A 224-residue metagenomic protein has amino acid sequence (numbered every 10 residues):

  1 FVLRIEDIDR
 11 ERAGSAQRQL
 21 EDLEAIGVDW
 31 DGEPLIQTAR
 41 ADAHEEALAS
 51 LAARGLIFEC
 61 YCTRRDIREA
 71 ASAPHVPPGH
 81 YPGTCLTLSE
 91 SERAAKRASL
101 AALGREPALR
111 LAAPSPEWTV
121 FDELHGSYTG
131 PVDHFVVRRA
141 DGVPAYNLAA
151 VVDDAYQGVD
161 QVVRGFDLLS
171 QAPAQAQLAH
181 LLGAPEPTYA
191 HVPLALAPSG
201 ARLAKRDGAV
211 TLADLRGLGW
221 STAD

Functional and structural regions predicted by a protein language model:
F1-V76, A155, F166-A184, G217: N-terminal Rossmann-like or analogous alpha/beta NTP/dinucleotide-binding catalytic cores that position adenine
R65-A204, T211-R216: Active-site cores that bind ATP or allylic diphosphates and position pyrophosphate for catalysis
G219-S221: A conserved active-site cap/scaffold subdomain adjacent to cofactor or substrate pockets
